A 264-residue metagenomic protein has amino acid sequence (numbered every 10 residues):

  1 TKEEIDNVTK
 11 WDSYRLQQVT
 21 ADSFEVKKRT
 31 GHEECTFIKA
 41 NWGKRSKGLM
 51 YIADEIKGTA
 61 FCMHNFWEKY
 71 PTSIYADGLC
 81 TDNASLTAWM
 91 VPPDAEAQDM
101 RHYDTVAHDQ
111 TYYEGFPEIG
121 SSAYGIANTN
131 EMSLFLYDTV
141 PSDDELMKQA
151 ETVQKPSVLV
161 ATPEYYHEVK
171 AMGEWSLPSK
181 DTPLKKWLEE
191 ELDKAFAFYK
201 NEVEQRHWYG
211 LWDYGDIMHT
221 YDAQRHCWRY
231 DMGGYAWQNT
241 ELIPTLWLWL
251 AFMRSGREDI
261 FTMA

Functional and structural regions predicted by a protein language model:
T1-A161, Y214-A223, Y235-N239: Beta-strand/loop-rich accessory regions of lumenal/periplasmic or secreted enzymes, predominantly carbohydrate-active
S133-D138, E174, I243-E258: Well-ordered alpha-helical scaffold segments within catalytic/enzyme domains
V140-S142, D181-L184, F252-A264: Structural helix-adjacent loops and short alpha-helical linkers that scaffold large soluble proteins
V153-D231: Low-complexity, Ser/Thr/Pro/Gly-enriched N-terminal "stalk/linker" regions
W187, T240-I243: Soluble or luminal CAZymes and related metallo-dependent hydrolases
R229-N239, L250-S255: The substrate-binding groove and active-site-proximal loops of carbohydrate-active enzymes, especially glycoside
Q238-E241, F261: Inter-repeat boundary and helix-capping residues of tandem alpha-helical solenoids
